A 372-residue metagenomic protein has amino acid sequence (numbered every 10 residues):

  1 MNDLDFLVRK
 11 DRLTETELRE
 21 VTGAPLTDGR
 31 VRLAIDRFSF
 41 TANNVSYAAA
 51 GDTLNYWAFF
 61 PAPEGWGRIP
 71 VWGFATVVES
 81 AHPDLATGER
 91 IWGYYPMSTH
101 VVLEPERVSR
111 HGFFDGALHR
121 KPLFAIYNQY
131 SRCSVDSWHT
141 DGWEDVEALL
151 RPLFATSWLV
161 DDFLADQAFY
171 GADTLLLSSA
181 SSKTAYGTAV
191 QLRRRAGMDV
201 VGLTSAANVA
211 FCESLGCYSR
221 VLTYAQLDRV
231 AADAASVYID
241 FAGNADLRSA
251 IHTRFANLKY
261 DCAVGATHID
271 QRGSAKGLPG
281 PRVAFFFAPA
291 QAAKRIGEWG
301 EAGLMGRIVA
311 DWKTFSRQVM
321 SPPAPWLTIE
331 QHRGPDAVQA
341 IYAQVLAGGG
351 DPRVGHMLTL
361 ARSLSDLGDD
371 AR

Functional and structural regions predicted by a protein language model:
R9-R37, A42: A short N-terminal beta-strand-loop micro-motif at the entrance of redox/enzyme domains
L26-F38, D52-V102, R107: Glycine-rich beta-strand-centered segment in the early N-terminal region that forms part of a ligand/cofactor-binding
Y94-T174: NAD(P)H dinucleotide-binding glycine-rich loop of Rossmann-like/cofactor-binding domains, especially the beta1-alpha1
L175-S179: Conserved N-terminal Rossmann-fold NAD(P)-binding element of oxidoreductases
A185-Y186: N-terminal Rossmann-fold NAD(P) dinucleotide-binding loop
R193-R248: Adenosine-nucleotide cofactor-binding segment
A250-Q318: Glycine-rich phosphate-binding loop and adjacent beta-alpha segment of Rossmann(oid) nucleotide-cofactor-binding
A293-R372: C-terminal hydrophobic helical "lid"/dimerization subdomain of Rossmann-like NAD(P)H-dependent oxidoreductases
